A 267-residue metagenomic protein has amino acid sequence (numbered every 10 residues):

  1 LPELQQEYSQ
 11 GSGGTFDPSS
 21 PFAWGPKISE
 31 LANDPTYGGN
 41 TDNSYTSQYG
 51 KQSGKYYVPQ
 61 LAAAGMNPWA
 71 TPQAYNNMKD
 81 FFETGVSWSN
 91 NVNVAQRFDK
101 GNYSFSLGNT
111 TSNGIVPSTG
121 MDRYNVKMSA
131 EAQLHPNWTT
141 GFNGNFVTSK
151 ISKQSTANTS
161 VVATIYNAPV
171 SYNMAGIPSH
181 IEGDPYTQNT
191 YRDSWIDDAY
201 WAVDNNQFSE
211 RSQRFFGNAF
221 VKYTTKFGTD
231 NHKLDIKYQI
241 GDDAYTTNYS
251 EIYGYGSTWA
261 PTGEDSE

Functional and structural regions predicted by a protein language model:
L1-P117, S155-A157, D204-N205, F220-Y223 (+1 more regions): Residues embedded in well-ordered regular secondary structure
N67-G108, S112-T119, N125-I196, D204-R214 (+1 more regions): Flexible loop and strand-edge segments within Gram-negative outer membrane beta-barrel domains
F105, F142, A219, I236-I240: Membrane-embedded beta-strand positions of outer-membrane beta-barrel proteins
V126-M128, K233-G241: Transmembrane beta-barrel domains of bacterial outer-membrane proteins
M128, G217-T224: Short, well-ordered amphipathic alpha-helices
K153-S155, N248-I252: Short, solvent-exposed loop/turn and secondary-structure capping segments
V221, T246-Y249: Structured, charged N-terminal subsegments at the starts of enzyme catalytic cores and at intra-chain domain/subunit
G254-S266: Solvent-exposed loop segments that connect transmembrane elements
